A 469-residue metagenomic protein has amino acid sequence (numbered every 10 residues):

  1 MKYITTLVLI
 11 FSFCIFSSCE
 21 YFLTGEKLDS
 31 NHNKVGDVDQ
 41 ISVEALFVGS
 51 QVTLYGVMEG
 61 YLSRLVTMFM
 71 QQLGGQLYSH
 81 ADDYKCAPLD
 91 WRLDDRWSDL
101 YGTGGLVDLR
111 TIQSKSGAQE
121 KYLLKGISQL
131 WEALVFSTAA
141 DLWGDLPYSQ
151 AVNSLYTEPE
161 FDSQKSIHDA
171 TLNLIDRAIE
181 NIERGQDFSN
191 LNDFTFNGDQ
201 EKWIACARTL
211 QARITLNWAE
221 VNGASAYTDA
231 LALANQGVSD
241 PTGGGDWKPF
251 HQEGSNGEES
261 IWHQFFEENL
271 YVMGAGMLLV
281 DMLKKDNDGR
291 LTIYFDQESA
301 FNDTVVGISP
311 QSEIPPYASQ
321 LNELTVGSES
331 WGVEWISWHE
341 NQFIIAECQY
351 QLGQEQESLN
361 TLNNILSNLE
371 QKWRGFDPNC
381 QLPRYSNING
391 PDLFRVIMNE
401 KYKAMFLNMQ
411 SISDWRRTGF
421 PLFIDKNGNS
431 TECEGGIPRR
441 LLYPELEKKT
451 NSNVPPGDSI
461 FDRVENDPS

Functional and structural regions predicted by a protein language model:
K2-L9: Sec-dependent signal peptide recognition, specifically the positively charged N-region followed immediately by
C19-E20, Q200, R213, K285 (+2 more regions): Long, intrinsically disordered, low-complexity segments
C19-G74, W91, W373, F423-S469: Membrane-proximal, proline-rich intrinsically disordered regions
D37-E44, G75-I344, Y350-T361, N368 (+2 more regions): Structured, solvent-exposed acidic/aromatic patches
G185-D187, Q371-F376, M405-N408, L422-I424: Substrate-binding/catalytic groove segments of enzymes that remodel or degrade extracellular structural polymers
G375-R384: Surface-exposed intrinsically disordered loops and tails
